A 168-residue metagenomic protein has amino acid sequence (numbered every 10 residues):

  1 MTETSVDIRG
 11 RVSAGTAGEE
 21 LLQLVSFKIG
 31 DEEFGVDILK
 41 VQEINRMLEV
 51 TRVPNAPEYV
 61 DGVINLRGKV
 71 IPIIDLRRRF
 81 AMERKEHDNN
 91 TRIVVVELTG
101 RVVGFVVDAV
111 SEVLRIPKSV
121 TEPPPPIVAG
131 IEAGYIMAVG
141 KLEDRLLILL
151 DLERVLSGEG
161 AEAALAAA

Functional and structural regions predicted by a protein language model:
M1-A168: An acidic, low-aromatic, low-complexity terminal/linker signal
